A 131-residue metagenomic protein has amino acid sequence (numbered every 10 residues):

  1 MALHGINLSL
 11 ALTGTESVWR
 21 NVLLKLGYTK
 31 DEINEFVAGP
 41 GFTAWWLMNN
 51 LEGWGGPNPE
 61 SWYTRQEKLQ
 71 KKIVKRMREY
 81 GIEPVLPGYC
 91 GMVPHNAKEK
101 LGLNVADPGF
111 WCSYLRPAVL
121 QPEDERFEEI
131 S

Functional and structural regions predicted by a protein language model:
A2-S131: Aromatic-lined carbohydrate-binding surfaces of glycoside hydrolases
